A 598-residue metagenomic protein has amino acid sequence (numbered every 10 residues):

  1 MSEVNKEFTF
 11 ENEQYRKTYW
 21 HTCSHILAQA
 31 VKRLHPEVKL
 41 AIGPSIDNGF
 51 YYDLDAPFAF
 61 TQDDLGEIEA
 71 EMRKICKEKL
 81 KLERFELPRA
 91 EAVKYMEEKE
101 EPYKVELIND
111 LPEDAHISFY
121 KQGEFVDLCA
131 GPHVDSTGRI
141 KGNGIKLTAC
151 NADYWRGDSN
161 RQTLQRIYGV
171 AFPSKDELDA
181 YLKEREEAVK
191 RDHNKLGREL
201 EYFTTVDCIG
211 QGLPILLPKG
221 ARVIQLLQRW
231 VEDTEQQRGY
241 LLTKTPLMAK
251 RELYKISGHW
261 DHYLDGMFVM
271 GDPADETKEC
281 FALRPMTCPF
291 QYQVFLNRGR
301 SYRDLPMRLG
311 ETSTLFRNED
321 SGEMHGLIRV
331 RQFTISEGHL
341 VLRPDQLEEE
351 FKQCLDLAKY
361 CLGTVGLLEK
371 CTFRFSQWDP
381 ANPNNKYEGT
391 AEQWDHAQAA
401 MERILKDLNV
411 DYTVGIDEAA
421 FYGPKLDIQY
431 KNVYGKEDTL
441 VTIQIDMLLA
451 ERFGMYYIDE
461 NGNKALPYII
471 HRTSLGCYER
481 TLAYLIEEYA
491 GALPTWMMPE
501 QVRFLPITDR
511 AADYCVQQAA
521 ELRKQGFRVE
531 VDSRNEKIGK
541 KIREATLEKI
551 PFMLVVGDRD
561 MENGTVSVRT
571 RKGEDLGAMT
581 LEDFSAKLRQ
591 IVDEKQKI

Functional and structural regions predicted by a protein language model:
M1-K39, I46-D47, D53-I598: NTP/phosphate- and nucleic-acid-binding module
